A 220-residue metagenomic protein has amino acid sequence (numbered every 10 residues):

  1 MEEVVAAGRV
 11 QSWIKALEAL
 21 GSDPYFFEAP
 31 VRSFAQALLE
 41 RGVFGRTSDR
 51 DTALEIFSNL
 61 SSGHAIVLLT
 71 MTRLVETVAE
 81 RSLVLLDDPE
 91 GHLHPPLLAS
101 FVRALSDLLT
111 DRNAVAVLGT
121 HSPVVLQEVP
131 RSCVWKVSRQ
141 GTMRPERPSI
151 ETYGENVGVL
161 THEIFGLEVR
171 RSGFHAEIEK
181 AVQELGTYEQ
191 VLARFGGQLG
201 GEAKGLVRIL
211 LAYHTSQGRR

Functional and structural regions predicted by a protein language model:
M1-A19, D23-F27, D107, V124-R220: RecA-like P-loop NTPase motor core
M1-A65, T72-E76: Extended helical coiled-coil dimerization/tether regions that scaffold and oligomerize large DNA-maintenance assemblies
V43-A176: Switch/communication elements of ASCE P-loop NTPase nucleotide-binding domains
